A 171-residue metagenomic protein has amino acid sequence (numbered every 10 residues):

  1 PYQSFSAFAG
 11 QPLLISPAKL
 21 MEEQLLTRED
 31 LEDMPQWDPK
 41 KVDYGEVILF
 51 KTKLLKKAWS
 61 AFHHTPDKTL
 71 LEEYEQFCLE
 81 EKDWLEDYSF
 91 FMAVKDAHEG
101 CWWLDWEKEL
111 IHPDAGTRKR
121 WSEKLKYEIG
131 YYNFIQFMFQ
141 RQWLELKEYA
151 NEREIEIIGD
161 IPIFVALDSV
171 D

Functional and structural regions predicted by a protein language model:
P1-D171: Acidic/aromatic-lined carbohydrate-recognition and catalytic surfaces of CAZymes acting on diverse glycans
